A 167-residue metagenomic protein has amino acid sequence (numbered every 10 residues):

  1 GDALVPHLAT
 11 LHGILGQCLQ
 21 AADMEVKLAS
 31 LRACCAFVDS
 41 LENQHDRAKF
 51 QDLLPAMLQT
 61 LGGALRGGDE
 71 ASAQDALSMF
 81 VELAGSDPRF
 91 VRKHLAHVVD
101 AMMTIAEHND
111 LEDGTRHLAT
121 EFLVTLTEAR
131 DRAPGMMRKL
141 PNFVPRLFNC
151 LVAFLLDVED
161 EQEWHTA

Functional and structural regions predicted by a protein language model:
G1-A167: Karyopherin-beta/Importin-beta family HEAT-repeat alpha-solenoid scaffold
